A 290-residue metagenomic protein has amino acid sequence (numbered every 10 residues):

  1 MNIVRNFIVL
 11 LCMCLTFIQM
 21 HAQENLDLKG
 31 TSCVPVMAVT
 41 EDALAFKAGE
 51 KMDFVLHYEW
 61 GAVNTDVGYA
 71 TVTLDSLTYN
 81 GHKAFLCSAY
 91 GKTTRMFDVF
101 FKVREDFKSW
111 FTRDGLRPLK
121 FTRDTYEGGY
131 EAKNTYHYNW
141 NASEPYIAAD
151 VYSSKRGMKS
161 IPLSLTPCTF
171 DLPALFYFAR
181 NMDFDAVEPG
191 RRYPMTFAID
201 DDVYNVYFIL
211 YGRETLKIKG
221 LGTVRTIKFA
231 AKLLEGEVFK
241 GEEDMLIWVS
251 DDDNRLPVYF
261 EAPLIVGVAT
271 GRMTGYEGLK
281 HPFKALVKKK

Functional and structural regions predicted by a protein language model:
M1-I8: Bacterial N-terminal signal peptides that target proteins for export
I8-T16: Bacterial N-terminal signal peptides
I18-A22: Sec/Tat signal peptide C-region and signal peptidase I cleavage site
E24-W140, D183-K290: Acidic, serine/threonine-rich low-complexity disordered tracts
W140-I199: Active-site/ligand-binding surface loops and adjacent short beta/alpha elements that line catalytic pockets across
